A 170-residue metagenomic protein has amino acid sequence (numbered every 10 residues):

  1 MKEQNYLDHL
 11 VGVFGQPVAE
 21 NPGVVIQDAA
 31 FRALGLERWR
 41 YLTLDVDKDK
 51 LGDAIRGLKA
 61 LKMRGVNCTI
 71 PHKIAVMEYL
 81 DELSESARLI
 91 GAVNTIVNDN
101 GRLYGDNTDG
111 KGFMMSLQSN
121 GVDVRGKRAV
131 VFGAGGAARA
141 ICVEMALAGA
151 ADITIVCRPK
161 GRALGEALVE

Functional and structural regions predicted by a protein language model:
E3-N120: Phosphate/diphosphate ligand-binding glycine-rich loop within oxidoreductases
L10, R40, R128, A151-I153: Residues at the starts of beta-strands that form the adenosine-phosphate
G15, G105-G110, V122-A150, C157: Glycine-rich adenosine-cofactor-binding loop
A19-E20, A138, G161: Alpha-helix N-cap/loop-to-helix initiation residues
D47-K50, G133, P159: Acidic/polar helix N-cap motif
V76, I141, M145, A163-E166: Hydrophobic packing residues within well-ordered alpha-helices of enzyme cores
A148-E170: NAD(P)-binding Rossmann-fold cofactor-contacting core
